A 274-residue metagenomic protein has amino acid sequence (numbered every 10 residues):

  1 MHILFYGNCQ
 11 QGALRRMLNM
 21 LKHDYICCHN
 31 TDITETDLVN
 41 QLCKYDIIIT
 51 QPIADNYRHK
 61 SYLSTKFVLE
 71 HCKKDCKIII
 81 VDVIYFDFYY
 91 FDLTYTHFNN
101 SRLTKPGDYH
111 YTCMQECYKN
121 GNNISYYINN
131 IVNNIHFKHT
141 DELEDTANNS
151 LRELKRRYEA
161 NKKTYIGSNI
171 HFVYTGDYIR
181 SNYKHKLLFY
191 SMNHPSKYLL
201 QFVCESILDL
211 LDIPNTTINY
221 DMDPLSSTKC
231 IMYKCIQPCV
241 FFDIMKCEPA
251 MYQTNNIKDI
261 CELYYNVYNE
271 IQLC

Functional and structural regions predicted by a protein language model:
M1-C274: Extracellular glycan-modifying ectodomains
